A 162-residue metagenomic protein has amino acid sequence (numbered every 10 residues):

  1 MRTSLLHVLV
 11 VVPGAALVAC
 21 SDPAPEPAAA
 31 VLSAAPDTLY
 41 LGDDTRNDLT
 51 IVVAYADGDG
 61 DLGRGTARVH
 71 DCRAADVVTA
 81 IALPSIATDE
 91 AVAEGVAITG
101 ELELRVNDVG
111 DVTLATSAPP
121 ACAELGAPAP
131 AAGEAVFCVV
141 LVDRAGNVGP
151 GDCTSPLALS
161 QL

Functional and structural regions predicted by a protein language model:
M1-V10: Bacterial N-terminal signal peptides that target proteins for export
A16-A19: C-terminal motif of bacterial Sec signal peptides marking the signal peptidase cleavage site
S21-P23: Bacterial signal peptide processing site
D43-T45, G58-R64: A short beta-turn/strand-edge loop motif at beta-sheet boundaries
I51-D61, D71, D143: Extracellular acidic, Ser/Thr/Pro-rich low-complexity tracts
L83-A121: Extended, solvent-exposed segments with strong compositional bias
G110-G146: Internal, hydrophobic beta-strand segments that form the core of beta-sheet-rich folds
R144-L162: Short beta-strand elements
